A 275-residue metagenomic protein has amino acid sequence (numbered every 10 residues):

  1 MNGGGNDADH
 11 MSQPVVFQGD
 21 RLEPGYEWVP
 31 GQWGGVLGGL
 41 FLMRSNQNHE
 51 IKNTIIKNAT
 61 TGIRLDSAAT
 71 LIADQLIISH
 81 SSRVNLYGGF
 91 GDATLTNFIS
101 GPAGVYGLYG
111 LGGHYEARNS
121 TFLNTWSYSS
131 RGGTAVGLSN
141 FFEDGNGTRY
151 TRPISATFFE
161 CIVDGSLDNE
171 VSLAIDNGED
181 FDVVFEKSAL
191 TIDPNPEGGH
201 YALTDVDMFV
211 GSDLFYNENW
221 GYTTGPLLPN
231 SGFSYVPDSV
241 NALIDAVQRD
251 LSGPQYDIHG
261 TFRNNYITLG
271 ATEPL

Functional and structural regions predicted by a protein language model:
M1-F233, S239-H259, T272-L275: Beta-strand/loop edge motif enriched in small/polar residues
R263-I267: Extracellular interaction modules
